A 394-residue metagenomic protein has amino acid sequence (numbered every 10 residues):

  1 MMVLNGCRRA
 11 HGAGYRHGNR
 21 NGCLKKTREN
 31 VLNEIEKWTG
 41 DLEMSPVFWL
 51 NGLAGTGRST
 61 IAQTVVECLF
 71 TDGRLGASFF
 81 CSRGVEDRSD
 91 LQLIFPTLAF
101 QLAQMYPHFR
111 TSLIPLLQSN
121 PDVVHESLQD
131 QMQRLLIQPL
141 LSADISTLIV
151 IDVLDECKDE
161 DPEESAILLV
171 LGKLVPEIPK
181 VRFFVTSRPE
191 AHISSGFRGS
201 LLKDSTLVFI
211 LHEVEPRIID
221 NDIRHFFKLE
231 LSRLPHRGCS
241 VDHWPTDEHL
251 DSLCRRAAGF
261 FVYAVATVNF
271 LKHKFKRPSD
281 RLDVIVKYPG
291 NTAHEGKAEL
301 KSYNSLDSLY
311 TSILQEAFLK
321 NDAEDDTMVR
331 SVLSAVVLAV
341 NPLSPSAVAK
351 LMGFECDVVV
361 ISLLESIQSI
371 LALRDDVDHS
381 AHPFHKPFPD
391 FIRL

Functional and structural regions predicted by a protein language model:
M1-L394: Conserved NB-ARC/NACHT P-loop NTPase core of NLR-like innate immune receptors
